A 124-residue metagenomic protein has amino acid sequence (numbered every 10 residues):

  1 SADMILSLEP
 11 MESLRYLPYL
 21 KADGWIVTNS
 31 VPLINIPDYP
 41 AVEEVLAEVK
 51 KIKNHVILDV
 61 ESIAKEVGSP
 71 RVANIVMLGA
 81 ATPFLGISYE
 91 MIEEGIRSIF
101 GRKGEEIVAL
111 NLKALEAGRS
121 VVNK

Functional and structural regions predicted by a protein language model:
S1-K124: Active-site cofactor/cluster-binding pocket
